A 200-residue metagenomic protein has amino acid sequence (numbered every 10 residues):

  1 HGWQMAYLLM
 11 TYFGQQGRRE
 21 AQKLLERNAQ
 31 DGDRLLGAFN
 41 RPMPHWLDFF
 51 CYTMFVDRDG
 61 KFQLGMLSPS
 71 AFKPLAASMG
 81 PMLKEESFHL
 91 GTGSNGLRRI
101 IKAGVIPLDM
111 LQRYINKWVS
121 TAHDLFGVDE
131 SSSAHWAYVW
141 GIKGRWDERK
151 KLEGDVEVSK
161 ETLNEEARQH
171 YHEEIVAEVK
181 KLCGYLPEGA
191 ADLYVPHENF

Functional and structural regions predicted by a protein language model:
H1-E26, S94-L97: Conserved alpha-helical segments that form or flank metal/cofactor-binding pockets of metalloenzymes
G2, A6, K61, Q112-V119: Hydrophobic core segments within long, regular secondary-structure runs in both alpha- and beta-rich folds
A21-Q30, M110-Q112: Phosphate-rich cofactor/ligand-interacting catalytic cores and adjacent structured alpha/beta frameworks
L25-T53, A103-G104, W118-S133: Acidic/His metal-coordination segments adjacent to aromatic residues that form catalytic metal sites in metalloenzymes
G37-L90: Internal, conserved structured core segments that host functional sites
Q63-P81, N95-M110, V128-A137: Inter-helical turn/loop segments and adjacent helix faces that build the functional surface of alpha-helical bundle
D109-F200: Extended, helix-rich structural scaffolds rather than catalytic motifs
